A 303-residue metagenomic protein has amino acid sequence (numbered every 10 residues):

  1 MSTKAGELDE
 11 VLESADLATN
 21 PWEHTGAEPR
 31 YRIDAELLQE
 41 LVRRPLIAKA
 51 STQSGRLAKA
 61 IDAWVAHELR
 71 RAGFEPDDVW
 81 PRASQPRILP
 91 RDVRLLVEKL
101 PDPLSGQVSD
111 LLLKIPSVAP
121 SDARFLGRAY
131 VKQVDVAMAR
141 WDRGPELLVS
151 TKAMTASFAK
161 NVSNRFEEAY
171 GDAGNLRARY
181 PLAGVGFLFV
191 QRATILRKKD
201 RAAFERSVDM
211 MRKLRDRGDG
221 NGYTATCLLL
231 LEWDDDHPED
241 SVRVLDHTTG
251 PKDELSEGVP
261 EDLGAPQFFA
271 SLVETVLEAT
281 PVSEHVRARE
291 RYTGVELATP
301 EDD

Functional and structural regions predicted by a protein language model:
S2-Y31, L46-S54, E68-R71, L182 (+1 more regions): C-terminal tail/extension regions appended to the core domain(s) of diverse proteins
E28-E40: Short glycine-rich His-centered loop
V42-D122: Acidic-basic catalytic patches of nuclease active cores, encompassing PD-(D/E)XK and other metal-cofactor nuclease
S54-I61, A129, N161, R165 (+1 more regions): Phosphate/oxyanion-binding active-site loops and adjacent basic polyanion-contact surfaces
V118-S121, L126-K132: Glycine-rich anion/phosphate-binding loops
A129-Y130, A137-L148: Active-site beta-strand-loop-beta-strand hairpin of nuclease catalytic cores that positions key catalytic residues
L148, G186-F189, L228-L230: Structural beta-sheet core signal
K152-E205: Catalytic cores of nucleic-acid endonucleases
